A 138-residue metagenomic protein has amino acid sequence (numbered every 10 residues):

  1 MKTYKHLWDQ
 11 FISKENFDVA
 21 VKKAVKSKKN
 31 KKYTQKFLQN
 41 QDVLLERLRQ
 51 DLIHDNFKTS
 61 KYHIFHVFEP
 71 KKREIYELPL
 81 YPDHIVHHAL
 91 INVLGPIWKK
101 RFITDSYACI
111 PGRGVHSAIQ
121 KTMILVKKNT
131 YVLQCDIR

Functional and structural regions predicted by a protein language model:
M1-E46: Non-catalytic, polymerase-adjacent accessory regions of viral genome-replication enzymes
T3-L7, I91-R138: Active-site-proximal segment of RNA-dependent polymerases
F11-S27, S60-I64, N92-I97, K127: Short, compositionally biased low-complexity segments
N16-F17, D51-K72, I85, I124-K127: Reverse-transcriptase-like RNA-dependent polymerase core
K26, N30, V43, R47-K58 (+1 more regions): Short helix-loop boundary/capping segments at the starts of domains
K28-Q35, S60-I85, R101-R113, L133-Q134: Short, conserved non-catalytic motifs in the polymerase core
